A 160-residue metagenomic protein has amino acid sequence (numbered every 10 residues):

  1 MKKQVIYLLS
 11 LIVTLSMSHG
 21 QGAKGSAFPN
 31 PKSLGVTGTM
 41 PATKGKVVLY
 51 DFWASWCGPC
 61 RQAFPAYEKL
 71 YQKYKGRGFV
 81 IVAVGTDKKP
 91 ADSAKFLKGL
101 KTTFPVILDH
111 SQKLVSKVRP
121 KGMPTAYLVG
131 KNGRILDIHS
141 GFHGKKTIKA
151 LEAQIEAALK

Functional and structural regions predicted by a protein language model:
V5-P29: N-proximal helix/coil linker or "cap" segments that precede and/or mark the start of modular domains
S26-V48: A short beta-strand-turn-helix
K46-V48, F52-W56, G122: Short pre-active-site segment immediately N-terminal to redox-active cysteine/selenocysteine motifs in thiol-based
D51, A83, Y127-L128: Hydrophobic beta-strand core positions in alpha/beta domains
S55-Q62, T125: C-type cytochrome heme c attachment motif
Q62-L100, H110-K117: Structural microenvironment flanking redox-active thiols in thiol-disulfide oxidoreductases
K95-T103, H110-Q154: Thiol/disulfide oxidoreductase modules built on the thioredoxin-like
